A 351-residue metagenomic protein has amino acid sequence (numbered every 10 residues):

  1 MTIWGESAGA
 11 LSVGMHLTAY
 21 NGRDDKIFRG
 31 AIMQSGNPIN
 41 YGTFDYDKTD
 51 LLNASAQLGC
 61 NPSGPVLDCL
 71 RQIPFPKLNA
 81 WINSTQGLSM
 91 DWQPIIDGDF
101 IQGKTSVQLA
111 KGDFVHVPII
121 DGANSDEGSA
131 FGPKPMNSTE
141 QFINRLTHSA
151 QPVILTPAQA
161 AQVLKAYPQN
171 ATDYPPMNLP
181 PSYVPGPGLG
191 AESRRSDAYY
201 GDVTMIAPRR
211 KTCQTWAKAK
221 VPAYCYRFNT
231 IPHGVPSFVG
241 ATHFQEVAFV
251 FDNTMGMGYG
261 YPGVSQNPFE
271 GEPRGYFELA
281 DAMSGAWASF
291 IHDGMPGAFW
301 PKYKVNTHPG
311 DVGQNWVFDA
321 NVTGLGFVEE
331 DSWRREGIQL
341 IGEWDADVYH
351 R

Functional and structural regions predicted by a protein language model:
M1-S7: Alpha/beta-hydrolase fold nucleophile elbow
W4, M33, Y224-Y226: Conserved active-site loop/cleft motifs that coordinate metal ions or position small ligands
S7, N37, P74, D121-N124 (+3 more regions): Short, flexible loop/turn elements at secondary-structure junctions
S7-L11, Y20: Active-site loop->helix "elbow" adjoining a glycine-rich segment at hydrolase catalytic centers
M15-T18, D25, R29-A150, G190-K218: Substrate-access "cap/lid" subdomains that shape and gate the entrance to catalytic or ligand-binding pockets
F114-N170, R334-R351: C-terminal, loop-rich substrate-recognition/catalytic regions characterized by aromatic stacking residues
N170-A191: Membrane-interfacial loop- and helix-cap regions that link adjacent transmembrane helices in polytopic membrane proteins
L179, G190, A198, A207-R351: Mobile gating loops/cap/lid regions near enzyme active sites that modulate substrate access
